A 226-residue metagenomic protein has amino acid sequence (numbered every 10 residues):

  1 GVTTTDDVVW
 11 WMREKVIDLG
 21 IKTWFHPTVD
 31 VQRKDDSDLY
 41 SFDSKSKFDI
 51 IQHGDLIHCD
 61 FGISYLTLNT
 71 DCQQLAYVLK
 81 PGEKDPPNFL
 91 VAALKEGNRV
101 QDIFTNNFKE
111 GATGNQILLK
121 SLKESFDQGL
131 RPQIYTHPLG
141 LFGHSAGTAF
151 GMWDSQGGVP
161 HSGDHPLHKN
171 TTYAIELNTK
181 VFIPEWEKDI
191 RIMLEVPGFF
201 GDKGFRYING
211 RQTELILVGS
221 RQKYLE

Functional and structural regions predicted by a protein language model:
G1-E226: Active-site neighborhoods and metal-handling regions in enzymes and metal-associated proteins
